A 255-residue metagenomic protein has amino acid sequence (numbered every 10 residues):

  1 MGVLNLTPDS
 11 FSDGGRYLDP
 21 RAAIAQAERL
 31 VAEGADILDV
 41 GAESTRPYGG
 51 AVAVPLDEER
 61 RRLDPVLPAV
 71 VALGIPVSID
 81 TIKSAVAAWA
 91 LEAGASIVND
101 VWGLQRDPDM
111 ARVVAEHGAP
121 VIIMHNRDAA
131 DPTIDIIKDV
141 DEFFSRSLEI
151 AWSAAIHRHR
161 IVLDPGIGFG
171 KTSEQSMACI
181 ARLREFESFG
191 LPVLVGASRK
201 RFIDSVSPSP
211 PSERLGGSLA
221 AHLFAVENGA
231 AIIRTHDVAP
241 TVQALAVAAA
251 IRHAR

Functional and structural regions predicted by a protein language model:
M1-G2, R29-A42: N-terminal glycine-rich anion-binding loops that anchor highly charged ligand groups
N5-D9: Short polar catalytic/cofactor-binding loops
S12-R29, T45-P76, I82-A85, L91-E92 (+4 more regions): Active-site-adjacent loop and "lid" segments of alpha/beta metabolic enzymes
A35, I167, V238: Active-site metal-binding loops of divalent metal-dependent hydrolases
